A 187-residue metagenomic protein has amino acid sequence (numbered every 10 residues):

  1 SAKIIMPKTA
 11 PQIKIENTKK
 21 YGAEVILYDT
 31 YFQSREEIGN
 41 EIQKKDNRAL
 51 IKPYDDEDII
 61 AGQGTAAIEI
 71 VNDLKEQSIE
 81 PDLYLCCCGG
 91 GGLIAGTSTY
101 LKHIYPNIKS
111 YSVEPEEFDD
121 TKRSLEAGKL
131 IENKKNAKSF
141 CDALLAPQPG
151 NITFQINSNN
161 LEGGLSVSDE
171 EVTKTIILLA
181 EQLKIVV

Functional and structural regions predicted by a protein language model:
S1-V187: PLP-dependent amino-acid enzyme catalytic core
